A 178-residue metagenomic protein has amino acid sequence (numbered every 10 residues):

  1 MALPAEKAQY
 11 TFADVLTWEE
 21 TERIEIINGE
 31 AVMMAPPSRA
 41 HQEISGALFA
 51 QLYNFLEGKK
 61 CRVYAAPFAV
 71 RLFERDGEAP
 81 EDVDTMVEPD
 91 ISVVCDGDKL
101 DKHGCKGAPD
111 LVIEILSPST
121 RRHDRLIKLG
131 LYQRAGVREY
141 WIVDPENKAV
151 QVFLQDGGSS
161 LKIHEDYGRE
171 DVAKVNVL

Functional and structural regions predicted by a protein language model:
M1-L178: Gly/Pro/Ser/Thr-rich low-complexity, intrinsically disordered segments predominantly at protein N-termini
